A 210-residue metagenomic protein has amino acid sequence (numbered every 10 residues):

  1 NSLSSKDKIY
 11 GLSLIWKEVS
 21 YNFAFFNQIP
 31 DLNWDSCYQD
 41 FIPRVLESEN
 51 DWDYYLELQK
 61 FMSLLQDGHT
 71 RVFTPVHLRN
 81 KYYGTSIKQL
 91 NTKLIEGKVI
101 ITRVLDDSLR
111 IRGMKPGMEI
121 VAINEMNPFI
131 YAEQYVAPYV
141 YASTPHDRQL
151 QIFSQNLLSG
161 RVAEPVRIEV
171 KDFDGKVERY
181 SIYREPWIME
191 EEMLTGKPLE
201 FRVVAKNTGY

Functional and structural regions predicted by a protein language model:
N1-Y210: Flexible, low-complexity junctional segments that flank or bridge functional domains
